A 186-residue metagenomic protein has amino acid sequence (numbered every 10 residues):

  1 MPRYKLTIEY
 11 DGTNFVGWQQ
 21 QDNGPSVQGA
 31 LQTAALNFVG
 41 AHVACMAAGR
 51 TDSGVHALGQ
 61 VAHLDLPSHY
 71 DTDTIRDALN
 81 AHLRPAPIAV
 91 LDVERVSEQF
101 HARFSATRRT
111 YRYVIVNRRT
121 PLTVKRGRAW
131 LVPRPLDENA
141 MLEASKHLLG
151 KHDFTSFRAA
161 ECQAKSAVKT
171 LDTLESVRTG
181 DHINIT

Functional and structural regions predicted by a protein language model:
M1-T186: Structured-RNA-binding interfaces characteristic of tRNA pseudouridine synthases
